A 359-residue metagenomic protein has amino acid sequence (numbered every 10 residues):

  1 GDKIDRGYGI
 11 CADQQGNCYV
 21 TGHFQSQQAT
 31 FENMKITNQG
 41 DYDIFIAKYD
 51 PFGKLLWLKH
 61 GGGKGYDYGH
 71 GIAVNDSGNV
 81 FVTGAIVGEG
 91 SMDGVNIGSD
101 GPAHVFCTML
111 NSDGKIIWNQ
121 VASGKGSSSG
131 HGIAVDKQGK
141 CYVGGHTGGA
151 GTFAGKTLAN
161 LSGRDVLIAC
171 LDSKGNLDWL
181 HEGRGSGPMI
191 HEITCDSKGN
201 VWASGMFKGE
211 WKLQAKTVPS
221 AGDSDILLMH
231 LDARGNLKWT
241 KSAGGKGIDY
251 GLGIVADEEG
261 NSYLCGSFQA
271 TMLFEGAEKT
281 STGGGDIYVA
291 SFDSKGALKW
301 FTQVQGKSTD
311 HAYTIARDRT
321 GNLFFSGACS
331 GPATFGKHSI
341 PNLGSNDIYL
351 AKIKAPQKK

Functional and structural regions predicted by a protein language model:
G1-K359: A sequence-level/structural motif corresponding to short, flexible coil/turn segments enriched in small polar residues
